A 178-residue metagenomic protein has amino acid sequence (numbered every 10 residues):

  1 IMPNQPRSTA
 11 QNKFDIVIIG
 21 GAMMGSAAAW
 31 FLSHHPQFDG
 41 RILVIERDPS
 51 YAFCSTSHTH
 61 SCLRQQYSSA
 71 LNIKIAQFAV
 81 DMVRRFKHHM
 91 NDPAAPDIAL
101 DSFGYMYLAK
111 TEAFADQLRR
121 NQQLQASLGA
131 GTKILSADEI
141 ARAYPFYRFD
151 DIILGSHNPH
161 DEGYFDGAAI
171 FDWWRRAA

Functional and structural regions predicted by a protein language model:
I1-P3: N-terminal mitochondrial targeting presequence
R7-M24, L43: Beta1/beta-strand and adjacent pyrophosphate-binding region of the FAD-binding site in flavoprotein oxidoreductases
M24, A28, S50: Conserved Rossmann-like nucleotide-cofactor binding loop
A29, S33-H34, A177: Gly/Ala-rich phosphate-binding loop of Rossmann-like dinucleotide-binding domains, activating on the conserved
S33-T56: Glycine-rich FAD pyrophosphate-binding loop
H60-A143: Dinucleotide-binding Rossmann-like beta1-alpha1 core, especially the glycine-rich loop that anchors the ADP
H157-A178: Helical element adjacent to the flavin cofactor pocket in flavoenzyme catalytic cores
